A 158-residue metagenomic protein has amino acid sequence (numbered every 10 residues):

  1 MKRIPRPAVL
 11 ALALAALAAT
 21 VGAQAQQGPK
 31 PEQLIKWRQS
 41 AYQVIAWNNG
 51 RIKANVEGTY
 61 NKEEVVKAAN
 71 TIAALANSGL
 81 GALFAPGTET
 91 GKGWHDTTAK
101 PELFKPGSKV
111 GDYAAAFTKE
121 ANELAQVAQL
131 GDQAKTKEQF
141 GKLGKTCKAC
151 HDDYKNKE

Functional and structural regions predicted by a protein language model:
M1-A11: Bacterial N-terminal signal peptides that target proteins for export
P5-P7, P29, P86: Proline-rich intrinsically disordered, low-complexity coils
V9-A19: Bacterial N-terminal signal peptides
T20-A25: Sec/Tat signal peptide C-region and signal peptidase I cleavage site
Q26-E32: Extreme N-terminal tail/first-helix region
E32-V66, N70-E158: Sequence context surrounding c-type heme c attachment/ligation sites in exported
